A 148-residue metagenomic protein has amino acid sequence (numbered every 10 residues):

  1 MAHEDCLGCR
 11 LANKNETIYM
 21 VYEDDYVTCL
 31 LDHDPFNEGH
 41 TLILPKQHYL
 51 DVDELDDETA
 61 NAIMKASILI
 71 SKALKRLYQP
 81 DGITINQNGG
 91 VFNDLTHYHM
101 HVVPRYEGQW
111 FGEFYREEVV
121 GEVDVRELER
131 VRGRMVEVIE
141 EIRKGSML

Functional and structural regions predicted by a protein language model:
M1-L148: HIT superfamily nucleotide-processing domains
